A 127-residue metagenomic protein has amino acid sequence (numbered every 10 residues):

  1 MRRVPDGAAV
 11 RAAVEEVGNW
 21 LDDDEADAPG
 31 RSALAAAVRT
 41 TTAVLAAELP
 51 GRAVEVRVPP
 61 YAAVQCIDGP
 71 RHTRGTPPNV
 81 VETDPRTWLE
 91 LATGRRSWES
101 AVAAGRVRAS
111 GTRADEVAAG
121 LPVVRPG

Functional and structural regions predicted by a protein language model:
M1-G127: Feature captures hydrophobic
